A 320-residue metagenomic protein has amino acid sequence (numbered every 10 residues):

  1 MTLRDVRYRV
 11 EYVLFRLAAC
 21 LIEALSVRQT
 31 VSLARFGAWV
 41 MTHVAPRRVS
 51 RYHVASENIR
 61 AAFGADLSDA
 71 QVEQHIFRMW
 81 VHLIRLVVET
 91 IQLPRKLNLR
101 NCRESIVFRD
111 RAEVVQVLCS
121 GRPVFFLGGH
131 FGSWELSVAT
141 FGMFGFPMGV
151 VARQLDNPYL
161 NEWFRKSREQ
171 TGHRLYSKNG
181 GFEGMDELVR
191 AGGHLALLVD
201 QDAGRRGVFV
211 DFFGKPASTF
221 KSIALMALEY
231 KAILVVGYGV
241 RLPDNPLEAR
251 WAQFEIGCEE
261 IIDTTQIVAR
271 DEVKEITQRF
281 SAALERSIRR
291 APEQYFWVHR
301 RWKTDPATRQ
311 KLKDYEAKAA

Functional and structural regions predicted by a protein language model:
M1-G128, E162, K166, G172 (+1 more regions): Membrane-anchoring hydrophobic helices of lipid-metabolizing enzymes
T2-R7, A65, D69-F77, Q116-S120 (+3 more regions): Non-catalytic C-terminal accessory region of glycerolipid acyltransferases and related lyso-lipid remodeling enzymes
V13, R51, I106, S177 (+2 more regions): Soluble or luminal CAZymes and related metallo-dependent hydrolases
L17, V54, A112, L136 (+4 more regions): Short Gly/charged-rich anion-binding patches and loops
Y52-V54, R153-P158, A217-F220: Active-site metal-coordination segments of metallo-dependent hydrolases
N58, E135, R168, D200 (+1 more regions): Acidic active-site catalytic centers that drive phospho-/nucleotidyl reactions and related ester hydrolyses
R100-I106, R153, Q170-Y176, F213-G214 (+2 more regions): Short, flexible loop segments at the rims of nucleotide/cofactor-binding pockets, characterized by
L118-N179, R205-V208, F212: Catalytic core of membrane glycerolipid acyltransferases/transacylases, capturing the structured, soluble-facing
